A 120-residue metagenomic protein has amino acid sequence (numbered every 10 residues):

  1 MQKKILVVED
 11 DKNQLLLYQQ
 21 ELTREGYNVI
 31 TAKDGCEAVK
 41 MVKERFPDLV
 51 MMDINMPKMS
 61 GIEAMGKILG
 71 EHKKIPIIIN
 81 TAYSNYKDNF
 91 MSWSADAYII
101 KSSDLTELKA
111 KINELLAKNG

Functional and structural regions predicted by a protein language model:
E9: Conserved acidic carboxylate
L16-R24: Charged docking surfaces used in two-component/phosphorelay signaling
T31-L49: Acidic, metal-coordinating helix/loop segments flanking the phosphotransfer/catalytic sites of two-component signaling
D34-E37, S60-A64: Acidic catalytic/metal-coordinating carboxylates
D53: Active-site residues of response regulator receiver
M56: Receiver (REC) domain active-site loop signature in two-component systems and cognate sites in sensor histidine kinases
E63, S84-K101, T106-A110: Alpha4 helix (beta4-alpha4-beta5 surface) of REC/receiver domains from two-component response regulators
I78-N80: Hydrophobic/aromatic residues positioned on beta-strands within the core alpha/beta folds
